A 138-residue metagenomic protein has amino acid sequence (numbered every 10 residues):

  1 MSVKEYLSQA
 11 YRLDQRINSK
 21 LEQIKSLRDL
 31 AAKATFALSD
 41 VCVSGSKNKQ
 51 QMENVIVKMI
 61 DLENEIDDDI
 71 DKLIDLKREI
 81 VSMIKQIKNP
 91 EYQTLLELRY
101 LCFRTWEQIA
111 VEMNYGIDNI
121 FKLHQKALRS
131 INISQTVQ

Functional and structural regions predicted by a protein language model:
M1-Q86, I133-Q138: N-terminal interaction/assembly modules
L76-E79, P90-Y92, L123: N-terminal positioning helix adjacent to the helix-turn-helix/winged-helix DNA-binding module
K88-C102: Short amphipathic alpha helix immediately N-terminal
Q108-V111: Short alpha-helical "recognition helix" segments of helix-turn-helix
I120-I131: DNA major-groove recognition helices of helix-turn-helix
